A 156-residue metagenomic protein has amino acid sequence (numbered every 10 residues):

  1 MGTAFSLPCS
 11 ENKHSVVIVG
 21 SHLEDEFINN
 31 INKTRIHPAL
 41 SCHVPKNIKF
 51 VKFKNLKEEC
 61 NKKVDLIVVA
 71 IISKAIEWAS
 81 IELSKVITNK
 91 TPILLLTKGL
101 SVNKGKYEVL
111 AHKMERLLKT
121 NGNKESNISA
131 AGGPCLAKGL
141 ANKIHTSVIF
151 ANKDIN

Functional and structural regions predicted by a protein language model:
M1-H43, I48-N55, K62, N103: NAD(P)+-binding Rossmann beta1-loop-alpha1 motif at the extreme N-terminus of oxidoreductases
M1-N12, S129-P134, G139, K153: Short, charged N-terminal helix-start/capping segments
G2, E24, I76, K106-A111 (+1 more regions): Generic structural signal for well-ordered, non-membrane alpha-helical segments in soluble metabolic enzymes
P8, N12, T34-P38, V86 (+2 more regions): Change "in soluble alpha/beta enzymes" to "in soluble alpha/beta proteins
S21, K98, K153: Cofactor-binding loop segments of dinucleotide-utilizing enzymes, especially the Rossmann-like FAD- and NAD(P)+-binding
F50-N55, N61-K62, L66-H145: Rossmann-like NAD(P)(H) cofactor-binding subdomain of soluble oxidoreductases
L56-K57, I155: Residues at or immediately preceding the N-termini of alpha-helices
H145, F150-N156: Internal nucleotide-binding/catalytic subdomain
